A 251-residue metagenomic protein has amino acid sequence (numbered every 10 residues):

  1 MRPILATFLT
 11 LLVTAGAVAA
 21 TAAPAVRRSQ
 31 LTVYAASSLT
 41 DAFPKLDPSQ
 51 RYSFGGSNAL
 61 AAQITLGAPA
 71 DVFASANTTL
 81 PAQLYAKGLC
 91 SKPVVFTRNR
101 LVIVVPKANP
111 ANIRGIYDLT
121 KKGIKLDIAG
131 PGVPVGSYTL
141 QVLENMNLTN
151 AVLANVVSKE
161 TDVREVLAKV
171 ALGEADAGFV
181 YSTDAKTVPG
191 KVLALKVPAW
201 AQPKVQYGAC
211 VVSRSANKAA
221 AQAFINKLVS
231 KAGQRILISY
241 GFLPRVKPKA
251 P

Functional and structural regions predicted by a protein language model:
M1-I4: Positively charged n-region of N-terminal signal peptides that target proteins for export
A6-G16: Bacterial N-terminal signal peptides
T21-D47, R51-S53, N58-P69, S75-K87 (+1 more regions): Exported/periplasmic ABC-transporter solute-binding proteins
